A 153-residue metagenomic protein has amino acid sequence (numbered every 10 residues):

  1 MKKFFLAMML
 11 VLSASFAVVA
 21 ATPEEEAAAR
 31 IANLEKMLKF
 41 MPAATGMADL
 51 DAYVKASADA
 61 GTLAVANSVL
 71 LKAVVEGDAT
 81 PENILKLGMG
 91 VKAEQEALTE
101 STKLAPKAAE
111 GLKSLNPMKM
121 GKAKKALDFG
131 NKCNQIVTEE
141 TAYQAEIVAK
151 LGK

Functional and structural regions predicted by a protein language model:
F4-A14: Sec-dependent N-terminal signal peptides
A14-A20: C-terminal segment of classical bacterial N-terminal signal peptides
A20-E82, A149-K153: Immediate post-signal-peptide N-terminus of mature secreted/exported proteins
E26-R30, F40-G46, L50, K107-K153: C-terminal amphipathic alpha-helix
A52, A56-D59, L63-A66, A93-E100 (+2 more regions): Charged, amphipathic alpha-helical oligomerization/scaffolding segments
V69-E110: Mid-chain, structured segments of secreted extracytoplasmic proteins
